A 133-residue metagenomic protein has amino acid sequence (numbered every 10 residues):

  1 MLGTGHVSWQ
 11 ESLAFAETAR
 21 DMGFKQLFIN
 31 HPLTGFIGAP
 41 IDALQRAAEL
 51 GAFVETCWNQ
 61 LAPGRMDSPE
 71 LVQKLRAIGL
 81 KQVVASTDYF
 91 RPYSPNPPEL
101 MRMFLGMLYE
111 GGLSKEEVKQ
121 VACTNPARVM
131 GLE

Functional and structural regions predicted by a protein language model:
M1-F28, F36-A52, M66-A85, E99-G111: Histidine/acidic residue-rich metal-binding segments in metalloenzymes
L2, V54, D88, V118 (+1 more regions): Divalent metal-coordination and catalytic microenvironments
H6-S8, L33-G35, W58-Q60, Y89-R91: Active-site-proximal loop/turn and secondary-structure-junction residues that shape catalytic pockets, frequently
G51-P63: His/Asp/Glu-enriched short active-site or ligand-binding loop at hydrolase and phosphoryl-transfer sites
C57, L80-P97: Short acidic/histidine-rich active-site segments
A62-S68, K115-Q120: Extended, charge-rich low-complexity interaction segments
P63-G64, P92-N96, M130: Short active-site-adjacent structural elements
M101-E133: Mid-to-C-terminal alpha-helical segments outside catalytic/metal-binding sites
